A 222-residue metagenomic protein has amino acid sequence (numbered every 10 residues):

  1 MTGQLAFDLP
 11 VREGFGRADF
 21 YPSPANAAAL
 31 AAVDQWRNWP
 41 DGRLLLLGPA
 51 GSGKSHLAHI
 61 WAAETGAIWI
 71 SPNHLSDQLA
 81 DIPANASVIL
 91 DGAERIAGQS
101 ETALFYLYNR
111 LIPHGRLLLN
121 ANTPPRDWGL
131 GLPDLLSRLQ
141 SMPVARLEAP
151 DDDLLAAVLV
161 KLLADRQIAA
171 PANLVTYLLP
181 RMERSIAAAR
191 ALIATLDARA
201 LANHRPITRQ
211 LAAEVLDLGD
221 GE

Functional and structural regions predicted by a protein language model:
M1-Q35, L201-E222: A short, basic N-terminal segment
D41-A58: Walker A/P-loop nucleotide-binding motif
A62-N73: Post-Walker A helix-loop "phosphate-sensing" segment adjacent to the P-loop in P-loop NTPases
A80-A121: Conserved nucleotide-sensing/catalytic segment adjacent to the nucleotide-binding pocket in NTP-handling enzymes
R126, M142-L154: Conserved AAA+ ATPase "SRH/arginine-finger" region at the nucleotide-binding site
R126-Q140: Short regulatory helix/loop adjacent to the ATP-binding pocket of P-loop NTPases
M142, A156-A169: Conserved AAA+ ATPase "sensor/coupling" helix adjacent to the nucleotide-binding pocket
T176-P180, A187-L201: C-terminal helical "lid" of AAA+/P-loop NTPase domains
